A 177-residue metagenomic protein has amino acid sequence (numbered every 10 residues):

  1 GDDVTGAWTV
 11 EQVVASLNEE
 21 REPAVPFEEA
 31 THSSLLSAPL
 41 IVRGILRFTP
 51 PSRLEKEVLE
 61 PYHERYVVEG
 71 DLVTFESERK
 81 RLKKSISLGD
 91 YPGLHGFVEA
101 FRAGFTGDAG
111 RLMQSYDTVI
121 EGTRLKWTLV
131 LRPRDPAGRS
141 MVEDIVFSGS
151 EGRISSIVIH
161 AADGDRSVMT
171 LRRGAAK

Functional and structural regions predicted by a protein language model:
G1-E28, H32-P39: N-terminal leader/targeting segments and the immediate start of mature chains
E20-E22, I41-R43, T49-P51, P61 (+5 more regions): Extracytoplasmic
F27, L54-V58, V73-E76, L129-L131 (+1 more regions): Short hydrophobic/aromatic-rich beta-strand segments that constitute the beta-sheet cores of beta-sandwich/beta-barrel
S34-L35, Y62-E64, A137-G138, I154: Short beta-strands and strand-coil junctions in structured, solvent-facing domains, enriched
A38-G44, D165: Amphipathic hydrophobic-ligand
I45-G96, S167: An acidic-aromatic
R81-W127: Flexible, surface-exposed loop/linker segments and immediately adjacent secondary-structure boundaries
A109-K177: Gly/Pro-enriched, hydrophobic low-complexity segments that function as extracytoplasmic propeptides/linkers
